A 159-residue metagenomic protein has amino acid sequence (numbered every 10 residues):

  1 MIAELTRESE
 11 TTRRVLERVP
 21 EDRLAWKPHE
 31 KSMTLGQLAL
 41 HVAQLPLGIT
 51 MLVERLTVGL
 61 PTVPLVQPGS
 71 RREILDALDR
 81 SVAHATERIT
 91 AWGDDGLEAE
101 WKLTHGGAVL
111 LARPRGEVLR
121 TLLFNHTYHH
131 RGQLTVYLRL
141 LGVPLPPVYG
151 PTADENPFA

Functional and structural regions predicted by a protein language model:
I2, T6-E17, E21-P64, T104-A159: Short, contiguous alpha-helical
M51-D94: Helix-adjacent hinge/juxtasegments
V82-G96, L122, T152-A159: Short flexible/disordered coil segments
A91-G107: Acidic catalytic patch
